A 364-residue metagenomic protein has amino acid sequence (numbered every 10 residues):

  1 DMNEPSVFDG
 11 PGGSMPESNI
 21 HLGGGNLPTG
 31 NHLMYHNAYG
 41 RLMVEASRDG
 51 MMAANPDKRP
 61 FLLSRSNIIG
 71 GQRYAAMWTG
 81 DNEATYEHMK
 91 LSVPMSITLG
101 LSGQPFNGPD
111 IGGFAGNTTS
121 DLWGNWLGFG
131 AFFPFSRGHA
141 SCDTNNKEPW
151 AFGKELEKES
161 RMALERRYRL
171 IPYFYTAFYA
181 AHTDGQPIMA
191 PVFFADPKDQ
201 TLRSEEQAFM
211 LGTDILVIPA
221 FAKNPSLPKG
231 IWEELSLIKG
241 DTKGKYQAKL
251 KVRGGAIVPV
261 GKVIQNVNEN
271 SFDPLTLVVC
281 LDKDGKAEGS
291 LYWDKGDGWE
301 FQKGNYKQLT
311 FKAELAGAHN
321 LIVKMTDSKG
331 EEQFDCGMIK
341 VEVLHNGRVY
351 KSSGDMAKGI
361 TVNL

Functional and structural regions predicted by a protein language model:
M2-Q247: Catalytic-domain carbohydrate-binding cleft regions of carbohydrate-active enzymes
E4, A84, G113, N146 (+10 more regions): Low-complexity, compositionally biased segments
G112-G113, G185, L211-G212, G230 (+4 more regions): Glycine-centered flexibility motif
N224, Q247, A318-I322, G359: A generic structural signal for beta-strand entry/edge sites
P225-L237, M338-A357: Solvent-exposed beta-hairpin/edge-strand motifs
D241-K245, D355-L364: Solvent-exposed, conformationally flexible loop/turn segments
V252-S353, L364: Accessory, solvent-exposed terminal regions and/or long lumenal/extracellular loops of proteins
